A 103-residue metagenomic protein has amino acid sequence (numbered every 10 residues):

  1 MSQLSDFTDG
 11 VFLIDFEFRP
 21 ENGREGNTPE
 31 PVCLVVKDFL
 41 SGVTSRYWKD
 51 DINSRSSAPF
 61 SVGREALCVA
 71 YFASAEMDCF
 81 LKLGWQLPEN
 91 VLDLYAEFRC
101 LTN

Functional and structural regions predicted by a protein language model:
S2-I14, F18, N22-E25, P29-N103: Conserved DEDDh/DEDDy metal-dependent 3′-5′ exonuclease domain
